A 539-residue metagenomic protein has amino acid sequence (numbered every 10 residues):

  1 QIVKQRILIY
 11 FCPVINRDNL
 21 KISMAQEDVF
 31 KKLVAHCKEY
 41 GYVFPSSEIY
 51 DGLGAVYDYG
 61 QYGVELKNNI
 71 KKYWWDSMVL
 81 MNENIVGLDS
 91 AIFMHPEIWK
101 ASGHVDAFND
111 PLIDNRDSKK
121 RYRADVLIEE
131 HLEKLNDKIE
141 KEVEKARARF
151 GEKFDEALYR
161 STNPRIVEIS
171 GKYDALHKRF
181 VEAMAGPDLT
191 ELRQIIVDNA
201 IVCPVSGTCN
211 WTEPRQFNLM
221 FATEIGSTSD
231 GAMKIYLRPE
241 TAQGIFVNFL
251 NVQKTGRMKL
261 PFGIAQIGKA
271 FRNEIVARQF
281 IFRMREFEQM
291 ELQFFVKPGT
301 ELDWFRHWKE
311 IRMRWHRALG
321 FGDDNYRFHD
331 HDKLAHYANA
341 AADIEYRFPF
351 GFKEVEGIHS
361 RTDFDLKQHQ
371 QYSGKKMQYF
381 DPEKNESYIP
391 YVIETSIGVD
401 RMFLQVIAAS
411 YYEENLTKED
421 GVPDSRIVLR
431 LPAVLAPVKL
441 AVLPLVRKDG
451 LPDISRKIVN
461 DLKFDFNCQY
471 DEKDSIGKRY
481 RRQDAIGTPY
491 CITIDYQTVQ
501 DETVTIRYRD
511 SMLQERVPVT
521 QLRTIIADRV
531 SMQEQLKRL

Functional and structural regions predicted by a protein language model:
K4, Y10-L20: Short, positively charged and aromatic/hydrophobic N-terminal segments
L20-L539: NTP/phosphate- and nucleic-acid-binding module
